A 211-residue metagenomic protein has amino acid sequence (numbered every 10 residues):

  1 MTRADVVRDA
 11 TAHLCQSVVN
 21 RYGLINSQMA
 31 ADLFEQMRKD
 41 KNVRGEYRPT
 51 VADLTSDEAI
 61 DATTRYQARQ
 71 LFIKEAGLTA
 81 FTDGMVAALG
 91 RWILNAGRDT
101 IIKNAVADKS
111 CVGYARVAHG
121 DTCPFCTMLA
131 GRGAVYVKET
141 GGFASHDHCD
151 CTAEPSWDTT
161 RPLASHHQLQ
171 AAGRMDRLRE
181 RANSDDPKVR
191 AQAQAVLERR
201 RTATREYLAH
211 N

Functional and structural regions predicted by a protein language model:
M1-S145, S156-N211: Domain-core detector
H148: Single-stranded nucleic-acid nicking/binding segments centered on His-rich, glycine/basic loops
